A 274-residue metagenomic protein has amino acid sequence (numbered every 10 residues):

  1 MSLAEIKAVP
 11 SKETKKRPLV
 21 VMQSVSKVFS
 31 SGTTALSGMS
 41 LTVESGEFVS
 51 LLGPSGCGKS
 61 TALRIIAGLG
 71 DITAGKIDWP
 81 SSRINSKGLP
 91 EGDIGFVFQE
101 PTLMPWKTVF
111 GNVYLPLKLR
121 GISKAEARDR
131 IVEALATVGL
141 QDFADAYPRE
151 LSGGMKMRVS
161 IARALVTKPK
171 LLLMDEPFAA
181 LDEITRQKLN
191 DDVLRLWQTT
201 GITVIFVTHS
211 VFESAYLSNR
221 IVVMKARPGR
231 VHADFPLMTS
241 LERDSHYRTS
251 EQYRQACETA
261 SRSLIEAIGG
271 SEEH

Functional and structural regions predicted by a protein language model:
L52-P54: The feature captures the beta-strand-to-loop junction immediately N-terminal to the Walker
A67: Helix-to-loop junction immediately C-terminal to a conserved catalytic motif
S82-F98, K107, L119, K124-R128 (+1 more regions): ABC ATPase NBD coupling module
K107-Y114: Short coil-to-helix segment of the ABC ATPase nucleotide-binding domain corresponding to the Q-loop/switch region
Y114, K118, A125-F143, R195: Conserved ABC ATPase "signature" region
A146-R149, R163, T167: Conserved signature/switch motifs of ABC ATPase nucleotide-binding domains
L172-D175: Catalytic Walker B motif of ABC-type/P-loop ATPase nucleotide-binding domains
